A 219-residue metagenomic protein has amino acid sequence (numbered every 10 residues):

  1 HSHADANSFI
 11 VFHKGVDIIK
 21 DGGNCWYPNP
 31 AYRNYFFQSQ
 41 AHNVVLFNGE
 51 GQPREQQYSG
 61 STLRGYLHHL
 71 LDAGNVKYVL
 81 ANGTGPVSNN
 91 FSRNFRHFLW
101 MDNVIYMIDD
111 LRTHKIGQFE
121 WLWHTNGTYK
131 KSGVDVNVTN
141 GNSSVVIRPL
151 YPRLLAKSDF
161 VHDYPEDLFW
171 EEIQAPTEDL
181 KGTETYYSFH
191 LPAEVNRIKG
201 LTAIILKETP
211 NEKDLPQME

Functional and structural regions predicted by a protein language model:
H1-F36: Internal mixed beta-strand/loop scaffold within catalytic domains of large alpha/beta enzymes
Y27-E219: CBM-like, beta-strand-rich accessory domains located in the C-terminal region of large, secreted polysaccharide-active
